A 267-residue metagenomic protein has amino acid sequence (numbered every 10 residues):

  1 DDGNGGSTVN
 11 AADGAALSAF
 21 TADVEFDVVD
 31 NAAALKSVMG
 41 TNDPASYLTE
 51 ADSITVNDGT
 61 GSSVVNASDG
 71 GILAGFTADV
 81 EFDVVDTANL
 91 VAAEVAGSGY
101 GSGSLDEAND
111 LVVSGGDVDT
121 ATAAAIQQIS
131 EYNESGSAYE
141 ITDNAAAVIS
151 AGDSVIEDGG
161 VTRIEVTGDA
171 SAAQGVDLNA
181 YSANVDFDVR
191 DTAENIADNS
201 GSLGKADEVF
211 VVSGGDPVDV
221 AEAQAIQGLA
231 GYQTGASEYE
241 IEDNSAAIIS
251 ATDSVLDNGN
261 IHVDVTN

Functional and structural regions predicted by a protein language model:
D1-N267: Solvent-exposed, low-complexity segments and loops of surface/extracellular structural proteins
